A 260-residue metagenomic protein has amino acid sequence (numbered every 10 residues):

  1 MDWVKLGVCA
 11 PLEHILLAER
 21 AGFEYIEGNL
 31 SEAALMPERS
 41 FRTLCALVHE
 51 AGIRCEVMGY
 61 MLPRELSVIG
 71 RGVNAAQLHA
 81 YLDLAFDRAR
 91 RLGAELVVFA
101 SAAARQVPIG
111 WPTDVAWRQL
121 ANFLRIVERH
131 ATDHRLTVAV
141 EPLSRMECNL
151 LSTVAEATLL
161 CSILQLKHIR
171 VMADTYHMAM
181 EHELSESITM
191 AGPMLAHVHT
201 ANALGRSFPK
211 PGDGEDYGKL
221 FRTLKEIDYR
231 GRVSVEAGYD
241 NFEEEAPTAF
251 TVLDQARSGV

Functional and structural regions predicted by a protein language model:
M1-K5, P11-G22, H79, D87 (+3 more regions): Histidine-acidic metal/acid-base catalytic patches
C9-E13, N29-A33, Y60-P63, A102-A104 (+4 more regions): Active-site beta-loop-alpha junctions enriched in small/polar residues
I15-L17, A21-R39, G59-S67: N-terminal substrate-binding region of glycoside hydrolase catalytic domains
I26, E56-M58, V97, V138 (+2 more regions): Hydrophobic residues within beta-strands of alpha/beta enzymes
E27-H49, S101-P112: Glycine-rich, proline-tolerant flexible connector loops at the mouths of alpha/beta enzymes
E38-G52, A80-G93, A121-R129, L184-M190 (+1 more regions): Short amphipathic alpha-helices and their capping/turn segments at secondary-structure boundaries
C55-Y60, F99-A100, G192-N202: Non-cysteine beta-strand/loop elements that form the S-adenosyl-L-methionine
I69-R170: Active-site acidic/histidine proton-transfer and metal-coordination neighborhood in alpha/beta enzyme cores
